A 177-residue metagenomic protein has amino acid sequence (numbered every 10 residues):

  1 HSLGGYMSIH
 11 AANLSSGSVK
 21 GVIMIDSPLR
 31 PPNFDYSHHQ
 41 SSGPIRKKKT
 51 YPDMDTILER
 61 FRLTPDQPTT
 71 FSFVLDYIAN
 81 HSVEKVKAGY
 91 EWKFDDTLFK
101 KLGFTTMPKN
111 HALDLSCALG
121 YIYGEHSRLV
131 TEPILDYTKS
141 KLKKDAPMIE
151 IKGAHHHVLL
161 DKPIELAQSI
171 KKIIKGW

Functional and structural regions predicted by a protein language model:
G4, S8: Gly/Ala-rich beta-loop-alpha elbow adjacent to hydrolase catalytic centers
I9-N13, S18-M54: Flexible "cap/lid" loop of the alpha/beta hydrolase fold
S27, H126, G153: Active-site loop/turn elements of alpha/beta-hydrolase fold enzymes, especially the short glycine-/histidine-rich
K49, S127, H155-V158: Glycosyltransferase donor-binding loop in the core domain
P52-T106: Conserved alpha/beta-hydrolase catalytic His-Asp/Glu region
E84-K141, P147-E150: Conserved serine/cysteine hydrolase catalytic core
A154-P163, A167: Catalytic histidine-centered segment of alpha/beta-hydrolase-like enzymes
S169-W177: C-terminal alpha-helix
